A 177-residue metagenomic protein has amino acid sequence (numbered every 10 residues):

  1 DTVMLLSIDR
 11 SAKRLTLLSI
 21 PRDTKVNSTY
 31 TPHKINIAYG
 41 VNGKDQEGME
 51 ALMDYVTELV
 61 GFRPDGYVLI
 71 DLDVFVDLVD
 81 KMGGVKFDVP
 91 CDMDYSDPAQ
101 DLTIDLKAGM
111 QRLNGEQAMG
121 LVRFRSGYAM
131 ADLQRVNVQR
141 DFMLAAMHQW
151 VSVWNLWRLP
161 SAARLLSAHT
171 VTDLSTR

Functional and structural regions predicted by a protein language model:
D1-R177: Non-catalytic, solvent-exposed segments at the cell envelope interface
